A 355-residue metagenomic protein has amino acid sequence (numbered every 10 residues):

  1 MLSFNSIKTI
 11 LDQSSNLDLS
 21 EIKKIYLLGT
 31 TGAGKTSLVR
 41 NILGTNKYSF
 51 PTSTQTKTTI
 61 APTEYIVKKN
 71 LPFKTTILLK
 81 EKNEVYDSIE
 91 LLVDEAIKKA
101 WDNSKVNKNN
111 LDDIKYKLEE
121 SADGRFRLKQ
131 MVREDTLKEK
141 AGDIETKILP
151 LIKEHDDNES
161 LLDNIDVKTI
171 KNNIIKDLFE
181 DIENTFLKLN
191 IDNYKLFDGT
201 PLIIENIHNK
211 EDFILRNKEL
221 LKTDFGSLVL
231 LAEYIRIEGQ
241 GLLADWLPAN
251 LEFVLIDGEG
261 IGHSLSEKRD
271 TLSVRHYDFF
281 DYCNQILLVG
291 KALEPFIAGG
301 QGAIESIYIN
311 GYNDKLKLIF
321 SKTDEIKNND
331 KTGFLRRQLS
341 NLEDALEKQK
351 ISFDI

Functional and structural regions predicted by a protein language model:
M1-L19: N-terminal pre-Walker A segment at the start of P-loop NTPase domains
L17-I355: Globular "head" domains of long coiled-coil molecular machines
